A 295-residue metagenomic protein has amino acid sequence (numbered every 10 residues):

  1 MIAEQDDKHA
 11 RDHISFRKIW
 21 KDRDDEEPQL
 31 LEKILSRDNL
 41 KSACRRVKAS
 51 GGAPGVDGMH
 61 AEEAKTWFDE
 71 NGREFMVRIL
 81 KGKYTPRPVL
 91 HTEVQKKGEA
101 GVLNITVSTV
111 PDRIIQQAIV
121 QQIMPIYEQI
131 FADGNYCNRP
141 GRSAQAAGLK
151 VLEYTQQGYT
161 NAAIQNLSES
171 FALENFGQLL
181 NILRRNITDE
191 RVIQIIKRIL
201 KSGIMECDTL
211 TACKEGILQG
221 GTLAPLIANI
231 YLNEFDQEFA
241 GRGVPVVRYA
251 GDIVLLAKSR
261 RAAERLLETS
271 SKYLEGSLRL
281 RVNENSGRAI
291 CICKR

Functional and structural regions predicted by a protein language model:
M1-D69, R73: Non-catalytic, polymerase-adjacent accessory regions of viral genome-replication enzymes
I34, T109, A257: Conserved residues at beta->alpha junctions
A43-V47, A118, I195-L200: Short alpha-helical scaffolding segments that buttress acidic/His motifs in well-ordered protein cores
M59-T66, V102-I114, N135-R142: Short coil/turn segments at secondary-structure boundaries
R78-E93, I130-G134, N138-R139, Q145-K294: Conserved polymerase palm-domain catalytic core
P86-S108, D112: Conserved beta-strand/loop block within the catalytic cores of divalent metal-dependent phospho-transfer/hydrolysis
I105-I123, Y127-Q129: Hydrophobic alpha-helical hairpins/lids featuring a short glycine-rich hinge
